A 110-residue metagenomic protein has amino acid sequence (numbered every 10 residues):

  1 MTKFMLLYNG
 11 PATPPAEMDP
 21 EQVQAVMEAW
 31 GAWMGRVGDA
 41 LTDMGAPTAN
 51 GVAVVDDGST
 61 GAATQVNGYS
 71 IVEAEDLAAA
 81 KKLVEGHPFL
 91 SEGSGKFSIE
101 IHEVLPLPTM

Functional and structural regions predicted by a protein language model:
M1-M110: Conserved, structured core segments of small domains
